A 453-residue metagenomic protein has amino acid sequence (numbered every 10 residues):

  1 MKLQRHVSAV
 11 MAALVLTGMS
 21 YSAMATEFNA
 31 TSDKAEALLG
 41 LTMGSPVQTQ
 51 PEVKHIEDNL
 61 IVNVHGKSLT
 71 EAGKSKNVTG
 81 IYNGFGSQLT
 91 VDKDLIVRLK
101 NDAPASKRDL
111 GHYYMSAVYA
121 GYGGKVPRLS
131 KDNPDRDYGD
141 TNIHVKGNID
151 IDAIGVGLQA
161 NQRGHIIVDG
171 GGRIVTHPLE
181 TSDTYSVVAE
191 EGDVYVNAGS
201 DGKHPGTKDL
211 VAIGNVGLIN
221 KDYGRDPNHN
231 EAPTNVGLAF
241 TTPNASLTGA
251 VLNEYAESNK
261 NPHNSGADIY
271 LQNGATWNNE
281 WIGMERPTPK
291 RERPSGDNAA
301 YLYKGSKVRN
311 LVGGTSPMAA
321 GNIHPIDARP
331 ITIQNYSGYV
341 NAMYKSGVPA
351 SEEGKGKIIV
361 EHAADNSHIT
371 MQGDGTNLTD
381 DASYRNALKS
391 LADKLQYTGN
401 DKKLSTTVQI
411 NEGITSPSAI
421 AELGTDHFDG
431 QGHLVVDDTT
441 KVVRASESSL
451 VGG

Functional and structural regions predicted by a protein language model:
M1-A25: Gram-negative bacterial Sec-dependent N-terminal signal peptides
M24-D94: N-terminal segments that cap or nucleate solenoid repeat domains
F28-A30, V53-D58, Q88-L95, V126-K131 (+12 more regions): All-beta strand scaffolds that present successive hydrophobic residues in beta-strands
E36-E52, N77-G86, A105-D140, D152-I167 (+8 more regions): Glycine-rich beta-solenoid repeat tracts in large extracellular/virion proteins
V64, L99, D152-A153, T176 (+1 more regions): Residues in short coils/turns that link rungs of repeat/solenoid architectures in beta-rich domains
K67-A72, K100-D109: Flexible helix-coil transition and linker loops at the boundaries of alpha-helical arrays
N215-G237, T241-T407, E412: Extracellular beta-strand/loop-rich repeat segments of large surface/secreted proteins
G399-G453: Low-complexity acidic/polar repeat-biased segments
